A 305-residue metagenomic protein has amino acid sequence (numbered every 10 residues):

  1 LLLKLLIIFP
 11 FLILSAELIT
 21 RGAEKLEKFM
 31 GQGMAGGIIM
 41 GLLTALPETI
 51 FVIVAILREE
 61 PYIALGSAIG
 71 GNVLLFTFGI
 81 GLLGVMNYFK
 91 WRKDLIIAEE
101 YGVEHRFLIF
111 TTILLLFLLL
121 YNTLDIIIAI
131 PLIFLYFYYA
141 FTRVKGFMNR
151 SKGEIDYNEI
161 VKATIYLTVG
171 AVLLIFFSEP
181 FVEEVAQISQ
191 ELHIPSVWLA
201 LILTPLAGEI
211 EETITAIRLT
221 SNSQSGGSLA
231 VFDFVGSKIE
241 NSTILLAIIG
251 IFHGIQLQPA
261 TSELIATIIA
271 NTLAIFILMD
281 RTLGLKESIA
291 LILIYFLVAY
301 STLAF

Functional and structural regions predicted by a protein language model:
L1-F305: Hydrophobic alpha-helical segments, chiefly the membrane-spanning helices and signal/signal-anchor peptides
